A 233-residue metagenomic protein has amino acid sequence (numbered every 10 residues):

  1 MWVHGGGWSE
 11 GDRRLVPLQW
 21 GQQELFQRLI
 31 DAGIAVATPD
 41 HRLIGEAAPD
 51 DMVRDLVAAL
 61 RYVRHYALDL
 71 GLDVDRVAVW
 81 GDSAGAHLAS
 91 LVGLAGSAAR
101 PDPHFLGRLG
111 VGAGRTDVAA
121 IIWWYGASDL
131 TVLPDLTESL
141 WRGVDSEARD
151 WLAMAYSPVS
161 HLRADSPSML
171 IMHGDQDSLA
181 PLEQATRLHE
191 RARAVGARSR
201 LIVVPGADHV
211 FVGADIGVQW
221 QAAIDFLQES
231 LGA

Functional and structural regions predicted by a protein language model:
M1-A233: Alpha/beta-hydrolase superfamily serine-hydrolase fold, recognizing
